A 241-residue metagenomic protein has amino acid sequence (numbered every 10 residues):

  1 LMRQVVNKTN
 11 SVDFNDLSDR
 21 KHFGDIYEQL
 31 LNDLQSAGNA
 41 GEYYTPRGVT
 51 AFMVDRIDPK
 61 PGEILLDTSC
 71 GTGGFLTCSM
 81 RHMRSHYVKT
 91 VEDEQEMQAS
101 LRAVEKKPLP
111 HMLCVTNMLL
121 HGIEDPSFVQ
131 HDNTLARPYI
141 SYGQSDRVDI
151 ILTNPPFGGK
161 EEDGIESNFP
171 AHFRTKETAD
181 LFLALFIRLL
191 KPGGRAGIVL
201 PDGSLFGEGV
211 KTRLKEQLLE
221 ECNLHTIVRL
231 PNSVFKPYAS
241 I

Functional and structural regions predicted by a protein language model:
L1-P61, P126-A136, R229-V234: Non-catalytic, mostly N-terminal accessory regions of nucleic-acid modification and defense proteins
E42-T153, G158-K160, E166-S167, K176 (+5 more regions): Conserved S-adenosyl-L-methionine
P170-A171: Extracellular loop and loop/strand-boundary signature of outer-membrane beta-barrel proteins
L190-A196: Short glycine-dipeptide loop
G203-E208, K236-Y238: Acceptor-substrate binding/catalytic loop of class I
N223-I241: Class I S-adenosyl-L-methionine
